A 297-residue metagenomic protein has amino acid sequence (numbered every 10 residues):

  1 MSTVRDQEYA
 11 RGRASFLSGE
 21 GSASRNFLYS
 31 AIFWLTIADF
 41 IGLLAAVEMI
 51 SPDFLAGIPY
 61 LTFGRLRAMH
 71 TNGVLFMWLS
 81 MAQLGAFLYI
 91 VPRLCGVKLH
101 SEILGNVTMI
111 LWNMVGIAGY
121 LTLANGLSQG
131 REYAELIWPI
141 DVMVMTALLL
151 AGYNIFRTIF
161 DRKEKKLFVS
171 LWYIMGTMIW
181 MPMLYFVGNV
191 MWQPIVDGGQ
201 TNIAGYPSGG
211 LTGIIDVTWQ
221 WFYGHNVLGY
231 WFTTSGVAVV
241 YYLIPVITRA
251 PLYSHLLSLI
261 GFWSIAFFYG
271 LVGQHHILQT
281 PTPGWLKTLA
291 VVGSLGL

Functional and structural regions predicted by a protein language model:
M1-S24, L55-I58, Q200-G213: Extramembrane terminal tails and long inter-domain/linker segments of multi-pass membrane proteins
T3-D6, A10, R25-P52, F63-C95 (+6 more regions): Hydrophobic cores of alpha-helical transmembrane segments in multi-pass integral membrane proteins
L44-A45, A56, K166: Short amphipathic alpha-helical leader/targeting segments
G57-R67, G209-Y223: Juxtamembrane membrane-water interface segments that cap and precede transmembrane helices
G130-D141, K166-S170, D216-Q220, P281-G293: Non-cytosolic membrane-interface motifs at loop->transmembrane helix junctions
D161-K165: Intracellular loop-helix junctions on the cytosolic face of multi-pass helical membrane proteins
D197-I203, G209-T212, I277-L289: Extracellular/periplasmic helix-loop-helix junctions in multi-pass membrane proteins
L252-S254: Cytochrome P450 heme-thiolate monooxygenase catalytic domain
